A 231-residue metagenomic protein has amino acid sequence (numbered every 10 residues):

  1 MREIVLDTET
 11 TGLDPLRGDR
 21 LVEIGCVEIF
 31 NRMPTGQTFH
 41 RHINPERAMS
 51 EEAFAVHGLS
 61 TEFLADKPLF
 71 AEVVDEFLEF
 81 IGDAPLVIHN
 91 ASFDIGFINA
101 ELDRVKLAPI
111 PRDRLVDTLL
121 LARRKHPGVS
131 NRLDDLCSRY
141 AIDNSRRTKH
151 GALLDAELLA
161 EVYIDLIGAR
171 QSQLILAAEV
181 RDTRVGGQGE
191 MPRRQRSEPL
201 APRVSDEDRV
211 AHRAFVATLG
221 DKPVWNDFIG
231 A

Functional and structural regions predicted by a protein language model:
M1-D113, R123-P127, D135-K149: Conserved non-catalytic scaffold segment of RNase H-like nuclease domains
V74, S130-L133, R209-H212: Alpha-helix initiation and N-capping motif
P85-I88, F97, E101-L102, R132-R194: Acidic, Mg2+-coordinating catalytic module of metal-dependent nucleases/exonucleases that use a two-metal-ion mechanism
D117: Short Fe-S-cluster ligation motifs
P127, H150-L153, R203-D206: Short, well-ordered coil↔helix boundary/capping segments
D165-A231: Acidic two-metal-ion nuclease catalytic site recognized across multiple nuclease folds, prominently DnaQ/RNase D-T
